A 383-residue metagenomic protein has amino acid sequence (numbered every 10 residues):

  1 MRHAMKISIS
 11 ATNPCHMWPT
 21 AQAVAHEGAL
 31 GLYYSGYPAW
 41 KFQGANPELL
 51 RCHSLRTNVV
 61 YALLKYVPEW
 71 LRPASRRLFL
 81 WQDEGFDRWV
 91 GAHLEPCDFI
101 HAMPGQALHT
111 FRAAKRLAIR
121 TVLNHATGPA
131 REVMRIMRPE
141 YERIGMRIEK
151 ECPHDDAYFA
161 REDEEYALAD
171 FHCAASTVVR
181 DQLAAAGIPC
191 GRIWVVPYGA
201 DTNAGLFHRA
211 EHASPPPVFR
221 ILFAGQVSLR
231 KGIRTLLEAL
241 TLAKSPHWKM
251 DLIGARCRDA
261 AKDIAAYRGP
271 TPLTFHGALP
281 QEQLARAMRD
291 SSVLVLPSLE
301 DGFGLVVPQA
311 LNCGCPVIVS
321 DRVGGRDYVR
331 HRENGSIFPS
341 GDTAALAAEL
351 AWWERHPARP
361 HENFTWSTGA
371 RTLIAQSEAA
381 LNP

Functional and structural regions predicted by a protein language model:
L64-R77, L117-A160: Acceptor-binding helix/loop patch of EC 2.4 sugar-transfer enzymes, predominantly nucleotide-sugar-dependent
D201-N203, R209-K231, L237-T241, D251: Conserved donor-binding/catalytic core segment of Leloir-type glycosyltransferases
A261-E282: Nucleotide-activated donor-binding/catalytic signature segment of Leloir-type glycosyltransferases, i.e., the conserved
A278, R286-S291: Short alpha-helical donor nucleotide-sugar binding micro-motif in glycosyltransferases
L299: Aromatic "clamp/platform" in nucleotide-sugar-dependent glycosyltransferases that forms part of the donor/acceptor
P316-V319: Short hydrophobic beta-strand element within catalytic cores of glycosyltransferases and related nucleotide-activated
D321-R332, S336-I337: Short acidic/histidine- and often glycine-rich active-site loop of Leloir-type glycosyltransferases that engages
R355-N382: A charged, aromatic-enriched C-terminal amphipathic alpha-helix characteristic of glycosyltransferases across folds
